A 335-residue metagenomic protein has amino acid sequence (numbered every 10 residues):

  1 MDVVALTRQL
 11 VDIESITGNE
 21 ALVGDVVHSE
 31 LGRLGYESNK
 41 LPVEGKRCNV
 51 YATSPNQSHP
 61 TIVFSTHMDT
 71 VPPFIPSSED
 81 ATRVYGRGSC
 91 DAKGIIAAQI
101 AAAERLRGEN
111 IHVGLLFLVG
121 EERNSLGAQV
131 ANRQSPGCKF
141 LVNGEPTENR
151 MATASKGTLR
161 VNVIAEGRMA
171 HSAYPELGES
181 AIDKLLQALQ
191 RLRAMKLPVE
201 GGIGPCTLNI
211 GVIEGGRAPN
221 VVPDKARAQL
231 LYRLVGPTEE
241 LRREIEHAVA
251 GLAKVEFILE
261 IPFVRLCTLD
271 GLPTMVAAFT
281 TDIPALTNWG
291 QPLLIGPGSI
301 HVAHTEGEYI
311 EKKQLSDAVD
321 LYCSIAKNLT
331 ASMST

Functional and structural regions predicted by a protein language model:
M1-G88, L294: Acidic/His- and Gly-rich active-site-bordering loop/insert found across diverse amide/peptide-bond hydrolases
K40, P146, T153-A154, L159-T335: Metal-dependent amide/peptide-bond hydrolase catalytic core, centered on the "pita-bread" metallohydrolase fold
T61-V63, V84, K139-N143, R160-N162 (+1 more regions): Short glycine-aspartate micro-motif
A81-C90, A170-S172, P273: A short glycine/serine-rich beta->alpha loop
Y85-A97, E122, E179-I182, K312 (+1 more regions): Short, conserved micro-motifs enriched in small and acidic residues
A97-R160, E200: Acidic/histidine-rich catalytic neighborhood of metal-dependent amide-processing enzymes
